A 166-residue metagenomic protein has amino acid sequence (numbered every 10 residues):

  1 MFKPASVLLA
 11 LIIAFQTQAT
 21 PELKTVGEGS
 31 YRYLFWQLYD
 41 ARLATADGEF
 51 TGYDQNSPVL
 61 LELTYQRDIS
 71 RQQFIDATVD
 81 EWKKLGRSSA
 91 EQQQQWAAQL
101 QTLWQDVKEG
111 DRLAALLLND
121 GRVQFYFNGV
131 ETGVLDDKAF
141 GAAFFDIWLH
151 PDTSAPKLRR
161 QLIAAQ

Functional and structural regions predicted by a protein language model:
F2-A10: Sec-dependent signal peptide recognition, specifically the positively charged N-region followed immediately by
A14-T17: N-terminal signal peptide c-region/cleavage motif recognized by signal peptidases
A19-F127, E131-Q166: Terminal leader/tail segments of proteins
